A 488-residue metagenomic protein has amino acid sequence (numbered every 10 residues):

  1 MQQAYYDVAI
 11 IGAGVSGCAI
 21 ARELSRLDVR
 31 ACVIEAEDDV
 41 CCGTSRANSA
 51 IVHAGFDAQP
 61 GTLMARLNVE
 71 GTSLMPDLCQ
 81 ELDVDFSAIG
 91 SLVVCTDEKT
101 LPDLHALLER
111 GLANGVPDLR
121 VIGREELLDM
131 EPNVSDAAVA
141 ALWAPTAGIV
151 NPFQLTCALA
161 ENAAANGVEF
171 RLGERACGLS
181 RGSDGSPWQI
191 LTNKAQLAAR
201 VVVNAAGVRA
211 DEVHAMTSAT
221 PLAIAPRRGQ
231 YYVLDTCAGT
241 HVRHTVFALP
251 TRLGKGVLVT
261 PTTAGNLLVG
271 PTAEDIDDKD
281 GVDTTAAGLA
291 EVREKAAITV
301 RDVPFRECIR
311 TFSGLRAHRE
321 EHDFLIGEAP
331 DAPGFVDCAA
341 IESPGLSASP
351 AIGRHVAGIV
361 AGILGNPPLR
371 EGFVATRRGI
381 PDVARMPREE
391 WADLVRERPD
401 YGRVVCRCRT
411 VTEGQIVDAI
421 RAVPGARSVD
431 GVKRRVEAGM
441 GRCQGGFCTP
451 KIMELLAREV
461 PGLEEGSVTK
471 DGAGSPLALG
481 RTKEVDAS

Functional and structural regions predicted by a protein language model:
D7-V33: N-terminal Rossmann-like FAD-binding beta1-loop-alpha1 element of flavoenzymes
A19, L179-S186, I190-G270, E274-T285 (+3 more regions): Flavin-dependent oxidoreductases
R26-R46: Glycine-rich FAD pyrophosphate-binding loop
A50-M130, V139, G256-V257: Dinucleotide-binding Rossmann-like beta1-alpha1 core, especially the glycine-rich loop that anchors the ADP
R66-V69, V94-D103, W143-E161, V282-A287 (+2 more regions): Short beta-strand to alpha-helix junction loop
L142-R200: Helical element adjacent to the flavin cofactor pocket in flavoenzyme catalytic cores
G254, T263-A264, D280-V404, V411-P424 (+2 more regions): C-terminal catalytic lobe of FAD-dependent flavoproteins
R403-I416, R434-E454: Local cysteine-cluster metal-coordination motifs and their immediate loop/turn environment, predominantly Fe-S cluster
